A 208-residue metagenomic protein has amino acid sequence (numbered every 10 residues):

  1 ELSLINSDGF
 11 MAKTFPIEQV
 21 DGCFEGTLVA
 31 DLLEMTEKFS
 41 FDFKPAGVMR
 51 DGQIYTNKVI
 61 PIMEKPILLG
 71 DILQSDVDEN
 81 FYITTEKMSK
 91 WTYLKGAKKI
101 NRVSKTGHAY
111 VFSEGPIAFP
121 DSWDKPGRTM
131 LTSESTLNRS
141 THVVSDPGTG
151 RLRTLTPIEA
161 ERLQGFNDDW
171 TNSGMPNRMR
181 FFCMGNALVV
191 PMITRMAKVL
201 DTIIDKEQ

Functional and structural regions predicted by a protein language model:
E1: A conserved mid-domain beta-alpha-beta active-site/ligand-binding segment of alpha/beta enzyme cores
L4-V20: Rossmann-like dinucleotide-binding core of oxidoreductases
F15-Q208: C-terminal target-recognition/interaction regions appended to catalytic cores
